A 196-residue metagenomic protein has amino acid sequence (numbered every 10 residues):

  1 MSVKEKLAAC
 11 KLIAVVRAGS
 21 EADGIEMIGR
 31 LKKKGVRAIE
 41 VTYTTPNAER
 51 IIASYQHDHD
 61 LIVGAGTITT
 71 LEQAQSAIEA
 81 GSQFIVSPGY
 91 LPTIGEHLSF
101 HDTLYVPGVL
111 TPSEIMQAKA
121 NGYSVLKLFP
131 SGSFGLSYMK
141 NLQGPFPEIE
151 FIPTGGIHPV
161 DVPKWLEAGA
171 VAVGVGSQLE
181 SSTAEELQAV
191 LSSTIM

Functional and structural regions predicted by a protein language model:
M1-Q83, F100, E148, I157-V160 (+1 more regions): Conserved N-terminal beta1-alpha1 strand-loop-helix module at the mouth
R17-G19, A65-L71, S87-Y90, P107-P112 (+2 more regions): Glycine-rich beta-to-alpha transition loops that act as phosphate-gripper elements at the mouths of alpha/beta enzyme
G35, G81, G89, D102 (+4 more regions): Conserved functional loop/turn residues at catalytic and ligand-binding sites
A38-V41, K127-L128, I152: Short catalytic-loop micro-motif centered on adjacent basic/acidic residues
T70-A80, S113-N121, Y138, I157-V173: Catalytic cores of alpha/beta
F84-I94, K127-L136, A168-V190: Glycine-rich phosphate-binding active-site loops on the catalytic face of alpha/beta enzymes
P88-N121, L128-G132: Histidine/lysine/aspartate-rich catalytic loop segments that bind and position anionic ligands
K140-P145: A charged, well-structured terminal subsegment
